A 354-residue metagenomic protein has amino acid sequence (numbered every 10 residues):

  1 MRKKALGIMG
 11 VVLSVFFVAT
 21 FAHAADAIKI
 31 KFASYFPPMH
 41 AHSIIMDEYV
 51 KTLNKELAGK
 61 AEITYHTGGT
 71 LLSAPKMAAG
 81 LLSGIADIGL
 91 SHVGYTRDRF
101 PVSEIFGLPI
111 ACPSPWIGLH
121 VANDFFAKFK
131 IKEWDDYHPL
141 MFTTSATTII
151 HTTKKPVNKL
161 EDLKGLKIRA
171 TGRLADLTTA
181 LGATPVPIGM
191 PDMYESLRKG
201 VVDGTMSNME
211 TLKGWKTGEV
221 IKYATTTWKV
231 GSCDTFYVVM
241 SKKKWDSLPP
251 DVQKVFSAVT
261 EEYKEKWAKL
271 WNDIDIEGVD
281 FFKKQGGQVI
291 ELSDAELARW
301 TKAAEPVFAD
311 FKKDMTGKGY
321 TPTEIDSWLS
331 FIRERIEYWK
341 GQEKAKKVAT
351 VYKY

Functional and structural regions predicted by a protein language model:
M1-G10: Bacterial N-terminal signal peptides that target proteins for export
F16-A24: Sec/Tat signal peptide C-region and signal peptidase I cleavage site
H23-I117, K132-Y354: N-terminal secretory/targeting leader peptides
H120-E133: Signature of the catalytic double-stranded beta-helix
